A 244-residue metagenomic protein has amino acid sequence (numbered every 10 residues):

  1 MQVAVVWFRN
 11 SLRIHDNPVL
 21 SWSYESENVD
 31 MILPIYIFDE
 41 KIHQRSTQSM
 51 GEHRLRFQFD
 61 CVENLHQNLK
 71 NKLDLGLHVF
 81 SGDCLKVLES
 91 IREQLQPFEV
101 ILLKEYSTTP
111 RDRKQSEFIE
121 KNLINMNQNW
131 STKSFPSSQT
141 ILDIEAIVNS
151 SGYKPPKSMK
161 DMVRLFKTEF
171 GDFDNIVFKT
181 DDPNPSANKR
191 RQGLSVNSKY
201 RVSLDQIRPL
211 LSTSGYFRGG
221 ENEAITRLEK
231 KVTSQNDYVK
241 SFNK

Functional and structural regions predicted by a protein language model:
Q2-K244: Active-site "lid/cap" and pocket-lining segments within catalytic core domains
